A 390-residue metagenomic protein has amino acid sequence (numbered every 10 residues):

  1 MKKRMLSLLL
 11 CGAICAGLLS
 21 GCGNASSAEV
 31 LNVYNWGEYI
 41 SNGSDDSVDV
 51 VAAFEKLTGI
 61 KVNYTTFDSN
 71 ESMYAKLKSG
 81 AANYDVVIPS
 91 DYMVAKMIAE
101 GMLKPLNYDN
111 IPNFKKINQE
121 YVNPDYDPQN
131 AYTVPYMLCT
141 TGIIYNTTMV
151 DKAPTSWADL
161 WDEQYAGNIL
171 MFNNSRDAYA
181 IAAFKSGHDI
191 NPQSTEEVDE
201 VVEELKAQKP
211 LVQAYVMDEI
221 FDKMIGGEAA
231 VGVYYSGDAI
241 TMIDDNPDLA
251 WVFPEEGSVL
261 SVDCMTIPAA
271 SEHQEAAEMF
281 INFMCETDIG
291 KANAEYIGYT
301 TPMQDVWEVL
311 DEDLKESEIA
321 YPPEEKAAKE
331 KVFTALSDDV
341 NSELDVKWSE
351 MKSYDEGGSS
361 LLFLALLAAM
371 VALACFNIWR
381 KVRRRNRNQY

Functional and structural regions predicted by a protein language model:
L9-G17: Bacterial N-terminal signal peptides
L19-G21: C-terminal motif of bacterial Sec signal peptides marking the signal peptidase cleavage site
A25-K96: Early extracytoplasmic/lumenal segment of secretory-pathway proteins
Y34-S47, A82-E228: Extracytoplasmic ligand-binding site segments that recognize negatively charged/polar headgroups
V94-K96, I225, V231-D248: A ligand-binding cleft/hinge motif common to bilobed small-molecule-binding domains
K116, C139, V198-A207, D245-A269: Periplasmic-binding protein-like
P268-A328, L373: Mature extracytoplasmic/periplasmic domains
E324-Y390: Conserved C-terminal helix/tail region of periplasmic/extracytoplasmic solute-binding proteins
